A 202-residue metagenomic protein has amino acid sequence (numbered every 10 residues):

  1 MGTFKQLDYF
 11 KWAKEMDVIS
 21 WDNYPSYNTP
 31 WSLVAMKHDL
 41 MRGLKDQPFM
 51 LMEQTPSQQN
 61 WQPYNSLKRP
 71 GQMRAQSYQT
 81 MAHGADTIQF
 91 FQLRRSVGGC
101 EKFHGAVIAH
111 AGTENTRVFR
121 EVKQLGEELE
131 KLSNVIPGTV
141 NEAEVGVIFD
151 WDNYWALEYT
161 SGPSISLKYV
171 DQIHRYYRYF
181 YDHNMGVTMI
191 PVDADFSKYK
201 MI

Functional and structural regions predicted by a protein language model:
G2-A13: Distinct, well-ordered alpha-helical segments
A13-D17, W21-I202: Carbohydrate-binding surfaces of carbohydrate-active enzymes
